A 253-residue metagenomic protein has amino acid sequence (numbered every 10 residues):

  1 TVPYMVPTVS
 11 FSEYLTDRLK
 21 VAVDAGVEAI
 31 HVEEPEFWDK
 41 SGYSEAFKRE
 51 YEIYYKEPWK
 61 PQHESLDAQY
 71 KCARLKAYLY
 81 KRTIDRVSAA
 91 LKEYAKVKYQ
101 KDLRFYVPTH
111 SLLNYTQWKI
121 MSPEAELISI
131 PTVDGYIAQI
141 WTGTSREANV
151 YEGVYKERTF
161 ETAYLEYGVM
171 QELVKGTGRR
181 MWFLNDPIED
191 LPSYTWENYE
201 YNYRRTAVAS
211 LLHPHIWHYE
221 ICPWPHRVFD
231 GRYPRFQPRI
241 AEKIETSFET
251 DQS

Functional and structural regions predicted by a protein language model:
T1-V169: Polysaccharide-binding and catalytic clefts of secreted carbohydrate-active enzymes
K101-S253: Hydrophobic targeting/anchoring helices
